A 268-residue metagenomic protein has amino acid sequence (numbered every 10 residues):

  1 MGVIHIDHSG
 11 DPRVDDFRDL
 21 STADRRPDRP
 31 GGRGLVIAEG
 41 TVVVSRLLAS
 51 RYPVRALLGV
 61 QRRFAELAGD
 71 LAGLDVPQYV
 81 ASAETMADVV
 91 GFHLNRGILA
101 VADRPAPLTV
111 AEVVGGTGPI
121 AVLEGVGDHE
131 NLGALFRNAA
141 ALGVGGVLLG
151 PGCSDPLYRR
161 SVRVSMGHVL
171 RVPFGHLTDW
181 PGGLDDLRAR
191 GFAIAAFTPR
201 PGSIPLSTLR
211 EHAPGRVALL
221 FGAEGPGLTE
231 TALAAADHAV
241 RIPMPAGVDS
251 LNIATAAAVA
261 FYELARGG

Functional and structural regions predicted by a protein language model:
M1-E66, C153-S154: Boundary-proximal intrinsically disordered activation/regulatory segments immediately upstream of a helical core
I4, D103-G202: RNA substrate-binding interface of SAM-dependent RNA methyltransferases
L48, A72, R188: Anion (oxyanion) recognition and catalysis
A65-D75, A232: Short, aromatic/basic amphipathic alpha-helical patches
G73-G91, G175-T178: A glycine-rich helix N-cap at a beta->alpha junction
I98-A100, N138-L142, P156-V169, E230-G268: Structured adenosyl-cofactor binding patch, chiefly the S-adenosyl-L-methionine
A195-V248: Active-site/ligand-binding-proximal alpha/beta "capping" segment
